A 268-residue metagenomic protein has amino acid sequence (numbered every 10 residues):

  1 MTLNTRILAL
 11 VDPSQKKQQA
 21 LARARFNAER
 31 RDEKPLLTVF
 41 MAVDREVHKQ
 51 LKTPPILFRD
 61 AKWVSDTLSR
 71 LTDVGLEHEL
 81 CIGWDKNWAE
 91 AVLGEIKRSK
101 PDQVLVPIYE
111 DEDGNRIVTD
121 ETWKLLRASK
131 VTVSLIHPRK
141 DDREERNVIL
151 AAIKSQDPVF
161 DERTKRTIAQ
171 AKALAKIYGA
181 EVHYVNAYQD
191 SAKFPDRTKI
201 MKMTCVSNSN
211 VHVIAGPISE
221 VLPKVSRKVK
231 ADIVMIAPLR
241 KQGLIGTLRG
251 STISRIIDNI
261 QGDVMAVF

Functional and structural regions predicted by a protein language model:
M1-K52, N147-S209: Small/aliphatic-rich secondary-structure junction motif
M1-L3, S69-V104, Y109-E110, D190 (+4 more regions): Structural beta-alpha unit
M1-Q19, D102-Q103, I108-T167, D258-F268: Intrinsically disordered or low-complexity boundary/linker segments at protein termini and domain junctions
F26-E29, K97-R98, R127, K176 (+2 more regions): Solvent-exposed polar/charged
D32-K34, G75, K100, K130 (+2 more regions): Glycine-centered short loops/turns at secondary-structure junctions
T38-F40, E79-G83, S134, H183-V185 (+2 more regions): General small-molecule cofactor/ligand-binding pocket signal
P55-R59, W63-L71, T122, P195-T204: Short, aromatic/basic amphipathic alpha-helical patches
W123, A169-K172, P223, S254: Active-site phosphate/pyrophosphate- and oxyanion-stabilizing loops and adjacent acidic/basic residues in soluble
